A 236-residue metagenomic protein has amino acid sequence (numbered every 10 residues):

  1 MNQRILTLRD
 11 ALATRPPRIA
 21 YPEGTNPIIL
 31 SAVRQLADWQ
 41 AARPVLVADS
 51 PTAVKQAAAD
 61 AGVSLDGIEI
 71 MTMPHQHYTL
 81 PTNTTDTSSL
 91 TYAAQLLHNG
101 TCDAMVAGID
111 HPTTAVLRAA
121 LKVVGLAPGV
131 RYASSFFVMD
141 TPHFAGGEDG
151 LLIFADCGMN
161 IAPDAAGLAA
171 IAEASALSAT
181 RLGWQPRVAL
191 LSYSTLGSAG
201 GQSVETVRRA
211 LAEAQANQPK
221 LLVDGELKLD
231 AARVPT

Functional and structural regions predicted by a protein language model:
M1-T236: Anion-binding alpha/beta catalytic cores of soluble intermediary-metabolism enzymes, centered on
